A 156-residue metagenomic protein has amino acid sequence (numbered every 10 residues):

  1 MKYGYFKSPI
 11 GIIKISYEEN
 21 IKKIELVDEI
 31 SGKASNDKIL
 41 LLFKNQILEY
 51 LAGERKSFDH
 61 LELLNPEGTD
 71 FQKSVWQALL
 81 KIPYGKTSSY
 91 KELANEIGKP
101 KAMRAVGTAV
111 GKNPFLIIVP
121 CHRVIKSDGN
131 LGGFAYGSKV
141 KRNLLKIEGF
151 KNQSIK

Functional and structural regions predicted by a protein language model:
M1-K101, I147, K151-K156: Basic nucleic-acid-binding alpha-helical/helix-turn surface characteristic of O6-alkylguanine DNA
I12-S16, A105-G107, I118: Short, hydrophobic/aromatic-rich beta-strand segments within well-structured domains
P83, P114-I117, G129: Histidine- and aromatic-rich ligand-binding microenvironments
N95, V110-N113: Asparagine-centered polar/low-complexity signal
K101-V106, V110-G111: Regulatory, non-catalytic segments
I117-V124: Short Lys/Arg-enriched helix C-cap and helix-to-coil transition segments that create basic nucleic-acid-contact patches
D128-K156: …primarily DNA-binding HTH/wHTH and HhH modules…
